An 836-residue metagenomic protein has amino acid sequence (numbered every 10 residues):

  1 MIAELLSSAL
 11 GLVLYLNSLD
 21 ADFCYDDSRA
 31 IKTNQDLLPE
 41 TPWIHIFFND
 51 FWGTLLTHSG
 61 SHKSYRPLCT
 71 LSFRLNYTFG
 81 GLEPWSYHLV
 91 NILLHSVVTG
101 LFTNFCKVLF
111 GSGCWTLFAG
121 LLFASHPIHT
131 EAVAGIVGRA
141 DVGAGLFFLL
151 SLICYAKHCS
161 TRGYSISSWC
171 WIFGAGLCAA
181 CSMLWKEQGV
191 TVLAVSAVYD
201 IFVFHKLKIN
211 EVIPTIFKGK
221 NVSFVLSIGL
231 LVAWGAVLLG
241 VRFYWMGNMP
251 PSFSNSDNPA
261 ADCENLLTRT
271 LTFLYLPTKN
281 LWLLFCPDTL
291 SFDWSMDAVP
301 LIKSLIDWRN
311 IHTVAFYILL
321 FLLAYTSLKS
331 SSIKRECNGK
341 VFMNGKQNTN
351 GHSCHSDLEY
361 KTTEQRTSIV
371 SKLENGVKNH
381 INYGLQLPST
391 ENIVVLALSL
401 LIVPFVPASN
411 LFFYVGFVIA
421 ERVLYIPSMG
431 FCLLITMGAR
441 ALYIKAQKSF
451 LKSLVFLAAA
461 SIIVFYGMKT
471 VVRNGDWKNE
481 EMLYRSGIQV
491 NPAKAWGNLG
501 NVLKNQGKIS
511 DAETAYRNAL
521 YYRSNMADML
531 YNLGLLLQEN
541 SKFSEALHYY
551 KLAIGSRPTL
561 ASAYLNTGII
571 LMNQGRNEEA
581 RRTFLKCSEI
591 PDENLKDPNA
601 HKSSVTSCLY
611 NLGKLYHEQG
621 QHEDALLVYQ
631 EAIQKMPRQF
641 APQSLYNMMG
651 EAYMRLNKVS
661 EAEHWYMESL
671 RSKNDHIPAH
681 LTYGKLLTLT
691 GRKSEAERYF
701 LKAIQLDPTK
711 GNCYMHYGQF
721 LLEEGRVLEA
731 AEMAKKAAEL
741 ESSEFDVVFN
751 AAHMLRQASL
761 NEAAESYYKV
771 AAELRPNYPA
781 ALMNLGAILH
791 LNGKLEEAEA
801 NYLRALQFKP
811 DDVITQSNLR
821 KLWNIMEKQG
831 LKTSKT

Functional and structural regions predicted by a protein language model:
M1-G575, D592, S604-T606, N611 (+1 more regions): Polytopic membrane enzymes that build or remodel cell-surface glycoconjugates and lipids
V490, Y522, S556, I590 (+7 more regions): Structural marker of alpha-solenoid helical repeat scaffolds
A493-W496, A527-D528, A561-S562, L595 (+7 more regions): Helix-start (N-cap) detector for alpha-helical repeat units in TPR-like alpha-solenoids, especially tetratricopeptide
N505, E539-N540, N573, N611 (+7 more regions): Register position in tetratricopeptide repeats
